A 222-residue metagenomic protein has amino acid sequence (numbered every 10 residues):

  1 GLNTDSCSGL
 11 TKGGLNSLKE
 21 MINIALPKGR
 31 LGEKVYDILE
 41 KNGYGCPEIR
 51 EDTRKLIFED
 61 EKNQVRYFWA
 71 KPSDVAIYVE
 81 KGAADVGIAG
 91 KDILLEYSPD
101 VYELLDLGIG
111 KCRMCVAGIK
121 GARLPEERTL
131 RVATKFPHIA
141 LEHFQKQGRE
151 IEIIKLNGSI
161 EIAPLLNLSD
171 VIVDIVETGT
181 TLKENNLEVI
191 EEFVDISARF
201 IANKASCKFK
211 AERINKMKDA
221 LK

Functional and structural regions predicted by a protein language model:
G1-L18: N-terminal amphipathic/basic-hydrophobic helices that include classical n-h-c signal peptides and signal-anchor
S17-K222: Domain-level signature for soluble enzymes in the chorismate/prephenate branch of the shikimate pathway
